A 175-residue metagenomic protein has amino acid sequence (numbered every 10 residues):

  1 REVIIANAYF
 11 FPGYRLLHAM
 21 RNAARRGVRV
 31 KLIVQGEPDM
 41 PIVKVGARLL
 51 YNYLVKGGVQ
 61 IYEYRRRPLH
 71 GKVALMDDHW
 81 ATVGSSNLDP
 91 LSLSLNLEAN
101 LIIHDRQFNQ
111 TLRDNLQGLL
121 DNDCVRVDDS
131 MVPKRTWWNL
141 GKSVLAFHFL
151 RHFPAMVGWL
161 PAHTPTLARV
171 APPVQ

Functional and structural regions predicted by a protein language model:
E2-I4, Y9-Q175: PLD/PLD-like phosphodiesterase catalytic module centered on the HKD motif
